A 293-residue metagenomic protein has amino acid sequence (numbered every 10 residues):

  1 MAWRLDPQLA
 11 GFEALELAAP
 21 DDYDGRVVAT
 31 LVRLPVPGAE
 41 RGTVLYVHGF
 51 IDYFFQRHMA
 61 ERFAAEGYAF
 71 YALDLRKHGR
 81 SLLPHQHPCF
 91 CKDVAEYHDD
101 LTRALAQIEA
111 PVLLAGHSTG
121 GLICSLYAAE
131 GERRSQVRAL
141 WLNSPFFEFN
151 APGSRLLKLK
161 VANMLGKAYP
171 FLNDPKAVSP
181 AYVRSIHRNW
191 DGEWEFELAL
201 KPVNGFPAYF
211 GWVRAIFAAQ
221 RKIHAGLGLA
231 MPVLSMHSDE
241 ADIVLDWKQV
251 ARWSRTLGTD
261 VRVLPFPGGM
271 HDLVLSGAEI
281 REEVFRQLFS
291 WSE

Functional and structural regions predicted by a protein language model:
M1-P37: N-terminal cap/lid segment of alpha/beta-hydrolase-fold proteins
R41-G49: Short beta-strand element of the alpha/beta-hydrolase
F50-I51, G79-E109, I280-V284: Catalytic nucleophile-loop/oxyanion-hole region of alpha/beta-hydrolase and closely related hydrolase-like folds
D52-A60, A64-H85: Conserved alpha/beta-hydrolase
I108-S118: Alpha/beta-hydrolase fold nucleophile elbow
T119, I123-P207: Alpha/beta-hydrolase-fold enzymes
D174-P265: Serine-hydrolase catalytic core
D260, L264-E293: Catalytic active-site module of serine/aspartate enzymes centered on a nucleophile-bearing elbow/loop
